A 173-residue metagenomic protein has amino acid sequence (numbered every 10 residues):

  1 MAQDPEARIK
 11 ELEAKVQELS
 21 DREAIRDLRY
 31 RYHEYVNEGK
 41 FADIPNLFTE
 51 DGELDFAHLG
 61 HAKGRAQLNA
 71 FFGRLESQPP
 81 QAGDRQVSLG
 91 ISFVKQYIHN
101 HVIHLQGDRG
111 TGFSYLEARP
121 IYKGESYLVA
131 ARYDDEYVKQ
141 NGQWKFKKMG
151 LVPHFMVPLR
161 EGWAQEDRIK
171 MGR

Functional and structural regions predicted by a protein language model:
M1-E34, E38, N46-L47: Short, low-complexity N-terminal intrinsically disordered segments enriched in polar/charged residues
Q3-E13, L89-R173: A beta-strand edge to alpha-helix "cap/lid" segment located at domain peripheries
K15, L19, A62, G124: Charge-dense, low-complexity intrinsically disordered segments
L28-R31, D43, R132-E136: Short, hydrophobic/aromatic alpha-helical segments in well-folded domains
E34, H58, Y127: Short, charged/polar micro-motifs that form catalytic or ligand-binding hotspots
N37-K40, Q140: A short, glycine-centered helix-capping/turn motif at helix boundaries that positions DNA-contacting or catalytic
F41-Y115: A solvent-exposed, acidic/Ser-Thr-rich amphipathic alpha-helical stretch
